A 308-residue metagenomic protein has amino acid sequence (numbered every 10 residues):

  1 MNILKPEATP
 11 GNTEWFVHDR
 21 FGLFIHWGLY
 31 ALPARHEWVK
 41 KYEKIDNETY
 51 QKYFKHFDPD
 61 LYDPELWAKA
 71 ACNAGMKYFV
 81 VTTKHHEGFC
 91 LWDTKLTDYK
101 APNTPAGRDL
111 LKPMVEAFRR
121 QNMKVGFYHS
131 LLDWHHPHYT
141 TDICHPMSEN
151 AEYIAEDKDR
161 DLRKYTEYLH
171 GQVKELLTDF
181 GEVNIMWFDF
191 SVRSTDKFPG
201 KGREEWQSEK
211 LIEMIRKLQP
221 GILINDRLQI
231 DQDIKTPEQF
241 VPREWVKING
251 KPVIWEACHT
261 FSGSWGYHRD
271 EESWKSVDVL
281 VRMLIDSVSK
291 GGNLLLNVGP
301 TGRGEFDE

Functional and structural regions predicted by a protein language model:
M1-E308: Mature catalytic domains of secreted/periplasmic carbohydrate-active enzymes
